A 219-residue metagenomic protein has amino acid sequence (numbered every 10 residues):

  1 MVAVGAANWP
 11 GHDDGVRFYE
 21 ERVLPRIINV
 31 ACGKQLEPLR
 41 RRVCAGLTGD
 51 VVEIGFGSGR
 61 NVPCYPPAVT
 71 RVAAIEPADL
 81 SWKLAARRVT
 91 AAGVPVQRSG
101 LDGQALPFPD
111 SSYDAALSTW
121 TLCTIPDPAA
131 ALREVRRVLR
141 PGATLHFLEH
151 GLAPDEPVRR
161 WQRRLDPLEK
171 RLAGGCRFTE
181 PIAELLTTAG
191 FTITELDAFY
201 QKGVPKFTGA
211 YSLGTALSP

Functional and structural regions predicted by a protein language model:
I27-D50, R60-C64: Conserved alpha-helix/loop element of class I SAM-dependent methyltransferases that forms part of the SAM/SAH-binding
V52-A105: Class I SAM-dependent methyltransferase SAM/SAH-binding core
L101-A116: A short acidic, Gly/Pro-enriched loop at the edge of an enzyme's catalytic core that lines a small-molecule cofactor
D114-D127: A short SAM/SAH-binding and catalytic strip from SAM-dependent methyltransferases
A129-P141: A short glycine-rich, Lys/Arg-flanked "PGG" loop and its adjoining helix->strand segment in the class I
G142-H150: Conserved beta-strand signature within the Rossmann-like core of class I S-adenosyl-L-methionine
G174-G190: Short alpha-helix
F191-P219: Core SAM-dependent methyltransferase catalytic element
